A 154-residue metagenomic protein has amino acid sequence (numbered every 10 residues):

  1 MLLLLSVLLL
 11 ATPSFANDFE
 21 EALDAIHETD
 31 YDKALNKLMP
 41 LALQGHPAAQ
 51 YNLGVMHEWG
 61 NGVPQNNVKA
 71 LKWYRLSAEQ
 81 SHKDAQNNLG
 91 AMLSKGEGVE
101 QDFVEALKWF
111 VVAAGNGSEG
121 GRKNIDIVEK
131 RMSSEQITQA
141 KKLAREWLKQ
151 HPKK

Functional and structural regions predicted by a protein language model:
A11-P13: N-terminal signal peptide c-region/cleavage motif recognized by signal peptidases
F15, P47-A49, K83-Q86, E119-R122: Helix-start (N-cap) detector for alpha-helical repeat units in TPR-like alpha-solenoids, especially tetratricopeptide
D18-A25, P40-L41, N52-W59, N88-K95 (+1 more regions): Hydrophobic face of amphipathic alpha-helices that form TPR/SEL1-like repeat modules and related alpha-solenoid
F19, Y51, K72, N87 (+3 more regions): TPR/TPR-like alpha-solenoid signature
E21, G120-K154: Terminal, low-structured helical/coil segments at or just beyond the last alpha-helical repeat
T29-D30, L43-H46, W59-N61, N66 (+4 more regions): Short helix-capping/linker turns of helical repeat alpha-solenoids
